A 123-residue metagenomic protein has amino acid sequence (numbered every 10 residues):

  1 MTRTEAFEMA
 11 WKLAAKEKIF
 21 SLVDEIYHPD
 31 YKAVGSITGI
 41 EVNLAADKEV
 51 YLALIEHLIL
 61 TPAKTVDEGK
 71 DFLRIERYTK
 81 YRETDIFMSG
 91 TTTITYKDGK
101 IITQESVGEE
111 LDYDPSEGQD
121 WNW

Functional and structural regions predicted by a protein language model:
M1-W123: C-terminal and inter-domain tail/linker signature
